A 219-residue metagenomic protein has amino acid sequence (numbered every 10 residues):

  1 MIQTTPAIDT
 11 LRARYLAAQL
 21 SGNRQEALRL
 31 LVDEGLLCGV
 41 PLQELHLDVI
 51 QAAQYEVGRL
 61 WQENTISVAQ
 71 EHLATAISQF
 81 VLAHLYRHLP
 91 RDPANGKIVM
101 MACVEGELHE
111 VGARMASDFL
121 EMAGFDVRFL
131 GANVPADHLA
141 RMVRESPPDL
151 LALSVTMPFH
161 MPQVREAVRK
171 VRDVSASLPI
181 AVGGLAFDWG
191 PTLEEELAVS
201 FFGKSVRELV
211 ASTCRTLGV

Functional and structural regions predicted by a protein language model:
M1-P93: Long amphipathic alpha-helical segments
K97-V99: Conserved hydrophobic helix-helix packing surfaces used for dimerization/oligomerization
V104-H109, A132, P158: Short coil/turn segments
R114-R128: Short helix-loop-beta junction
E121, V134-T192: Cofactor-cradling patches in redox/metallo enzymes
D126-A136: A short glycine-rich beta-strand->turn/loop micro-motif centered on a GG-aromatic cluster
A186-V219: Peripheral docking tails and interdomain loops at the edges of cofactor- or intermediate-handling domains
